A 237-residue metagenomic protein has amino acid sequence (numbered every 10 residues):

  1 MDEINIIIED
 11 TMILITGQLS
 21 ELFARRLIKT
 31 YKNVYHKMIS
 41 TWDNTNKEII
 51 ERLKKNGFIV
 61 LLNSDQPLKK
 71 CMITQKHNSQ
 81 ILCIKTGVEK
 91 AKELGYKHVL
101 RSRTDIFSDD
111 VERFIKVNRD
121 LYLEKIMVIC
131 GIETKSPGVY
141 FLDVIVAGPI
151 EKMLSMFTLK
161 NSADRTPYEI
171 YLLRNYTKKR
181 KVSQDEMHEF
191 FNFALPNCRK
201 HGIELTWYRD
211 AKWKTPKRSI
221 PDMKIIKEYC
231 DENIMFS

Functional and structural regions predicted by a protein language model:
M1-L22: N-proximal low-complexity "stem/linker" segments adjacent to membrane-targeting elements
E9-M12, Y31-I39, F58: Short loop->beta transition adjacent to catalytic acidic/histidine clusters or analogous donor-positioning motifs
Q18-L22, T45, I106-D109, K152-L154: Short acidic, S/G/P-rich loop/turn micro-motifs used as interaction or catalytic elements
Q18-S20, T41-E48, G131-T134: Short, polar loop motifs at secondary-structure junctions
L19-N33: Short, well-formed alpha-helical segments that are part of the catalytic scaffolds of diverse glycosyltransferases
S40-L94: Active-site-proximal specificity loops/subdomain of glycosyltransferases
V88-V128: GT-A fold catalytic core of metal-dependent nucleotide-sugar glycosyltransferases, centered on the diacidic
S108-V111, M127-T134, V139, D143-S237: Catalytic core and acceptor-binding pocket of nucleotide-sugar-dependent glycosyltransferases
